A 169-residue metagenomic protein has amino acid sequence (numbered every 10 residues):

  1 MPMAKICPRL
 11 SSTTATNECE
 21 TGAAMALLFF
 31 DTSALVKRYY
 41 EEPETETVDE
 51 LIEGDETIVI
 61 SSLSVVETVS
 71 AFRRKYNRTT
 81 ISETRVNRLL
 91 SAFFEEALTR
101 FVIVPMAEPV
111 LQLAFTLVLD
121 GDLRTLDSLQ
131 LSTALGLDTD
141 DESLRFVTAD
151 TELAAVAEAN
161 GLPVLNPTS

Functional and structural regions predicted by a protein language model:
P2-S64, K75-R88, L162, T168-S169: Short, well-structured N-terminal submotif of metal-dependent ribonuclease cores
C7-G22, R100-E152: Active-site neighborhoods of divalent-metal-dependent phosphate/nucleic-acid chemistry enzymes
T16, L63, V69-L119, L137: Active-site-proximal, substrate-binding regions of enzyme catalytic domains and RNA-binding/basic surfaces
R38-Y39, A71, V156: Residues that scaffold the ATP/ADP-binding catalytic core of kinase and kinase-like folds
E50, T133, V156: Hydrophobic/aromatic ligand-binding patch that stacks against planar heteroaromatic rings of cofactors or nucleotides
I60-V66, L126-L129: Aromatic- and histidine-enriched alpha-helix N-cap/loop-to-helix transition segments that scaffold the rims
E142-L144, T148-A155, A159-T168: C-terminal binding/interaction regions
